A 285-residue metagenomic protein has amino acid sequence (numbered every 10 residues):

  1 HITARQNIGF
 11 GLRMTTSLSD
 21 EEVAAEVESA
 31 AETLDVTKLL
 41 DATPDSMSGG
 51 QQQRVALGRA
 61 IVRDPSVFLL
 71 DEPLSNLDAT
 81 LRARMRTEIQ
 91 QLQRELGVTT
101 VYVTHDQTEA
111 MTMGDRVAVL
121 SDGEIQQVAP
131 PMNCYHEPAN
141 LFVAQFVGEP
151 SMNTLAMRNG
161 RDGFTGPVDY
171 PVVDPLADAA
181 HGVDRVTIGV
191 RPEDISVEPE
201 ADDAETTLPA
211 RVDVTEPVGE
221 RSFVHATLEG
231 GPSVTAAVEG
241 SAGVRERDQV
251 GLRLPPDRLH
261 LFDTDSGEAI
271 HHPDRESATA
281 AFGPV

Functional and structural regions predicted by a protein language model:
H1-Q145: ABC ATPase nucleotide-binding domains
A129, V190, L254: A conserved hydrophobic position in a structured secondary element of the catalytic/binding core that shapes
A139-R211, A226-G243, R275-V285: ATPase nucleotide-binding modules
V186-I188, R247-R253: A short, hydrophobic beta-strand micro-motif
A210, R247, L259: Hydrophobic, well-ordered secondary-structure elements that form the walls of internal hydrophobic environments
R221-H225: Short aromatic-glycine-enriched beta-strand elements
R253-A281: Generic C-terminus detector
